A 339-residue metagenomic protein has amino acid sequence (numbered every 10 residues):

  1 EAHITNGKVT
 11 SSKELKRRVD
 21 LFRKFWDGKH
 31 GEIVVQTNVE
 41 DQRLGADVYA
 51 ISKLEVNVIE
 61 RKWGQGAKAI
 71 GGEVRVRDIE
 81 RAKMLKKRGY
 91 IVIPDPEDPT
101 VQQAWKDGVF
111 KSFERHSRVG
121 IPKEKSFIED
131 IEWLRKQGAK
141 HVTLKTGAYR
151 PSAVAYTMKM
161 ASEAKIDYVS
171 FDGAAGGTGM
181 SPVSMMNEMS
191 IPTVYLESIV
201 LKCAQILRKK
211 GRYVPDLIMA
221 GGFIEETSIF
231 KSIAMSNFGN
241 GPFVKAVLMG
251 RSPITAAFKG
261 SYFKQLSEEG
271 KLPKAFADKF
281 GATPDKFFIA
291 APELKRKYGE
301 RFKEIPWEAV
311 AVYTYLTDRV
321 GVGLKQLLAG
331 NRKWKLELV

Functional and structural regions predicted by a protein language model:
E1-A161: Active-site-facing alpha/beta catalytic cores
A2-R23, G28-K29, L266-E293, K297-E304: A structural-propensity feature for long, helix-poor, extended segments
V9-K16, I121-I128, S190, V194 (+3 more regions): Electropositive phosphate-/nucleotide-binding environments in soluble metabolic enzymes
F25, Y168, D172, C203-L207 (+2 more regions): Change "in soluble alpha/beta enzymes" to "in soluble alpha/beta proteins
G31-I33, N57-I59, K140-V142, D167 (+6 more regions): Structural beta-strand/beta-sheet cores of well-ordered domains, especially the beta-sheet scaffolds that support
R43, A69, K231, T255-A257 (+1 more regions): Residues in flexible loops and secondary-structure boundaries
W105-R296: Glycine-rich phosphate/ribose-binding loops and adjacent secondary-structure elements that form binding surfaces
T255, D278-V339: C-terminal extensions of enzymes
